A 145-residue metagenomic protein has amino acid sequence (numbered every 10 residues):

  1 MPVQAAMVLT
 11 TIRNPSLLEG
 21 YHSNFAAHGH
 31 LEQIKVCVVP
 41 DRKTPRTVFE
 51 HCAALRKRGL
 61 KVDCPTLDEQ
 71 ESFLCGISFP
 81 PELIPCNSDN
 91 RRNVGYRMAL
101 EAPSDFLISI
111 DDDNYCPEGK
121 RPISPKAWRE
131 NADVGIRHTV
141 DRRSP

Functional and structural regions predicted by a protein language model:
M1-V39: N-proximal low-complexity "stem/linker" segments adjacent to membrane-targeting elements
P15-L17, P45-R46, C116-P117: Flexible loop/turn segments at secondary-structure boundaries
V36-V38, P65-T66, G135-H138: Short, surface-exposed, polar/charged, turn-prone segments marking secondary-structure boundaries
V39-T44, N114: Short beta-alpha junction loops
P45-S104, G119-N131: Active-site-proximal specificity loops/subdomain of glycosyltransferases
L107: Short aromatic/hydrophobic "clamp" motif used to bind/position activated sugar donors
I110: Catalytic metal- and UDP-sugar-binding loop of GT-A-like glycosyltransferases, i.e., residues flanking the conserved
Y115-P145: Conserved donor-nucleotide/metal-binding helix-loop-beta segment in metal-dependent transferases, i.e., the alpha-helix
